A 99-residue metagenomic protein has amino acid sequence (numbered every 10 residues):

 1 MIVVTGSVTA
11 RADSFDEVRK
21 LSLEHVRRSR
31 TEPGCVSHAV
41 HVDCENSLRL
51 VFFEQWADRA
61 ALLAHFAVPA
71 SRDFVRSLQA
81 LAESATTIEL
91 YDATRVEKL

Functional and structural regions predicted by a protein language model:
I2, V40-L48, F74-L99: Glycine-rich beta-strand-turn "strand-cap" elements at beta-sheet edges
I2-T9, A39-F66: Short, well-ordered beta-strand segments in beta-rich or mixed alpha/beta enzyme and ligand-binding folds
I2-V36, V40: N-terminal first-folded block
D16-V18, L50, L62, K98: Short acidic, gly/pro-rich beta-turn/loop elements at beta-sheet edges and active-site/ligand-binding grooves
K20, E24, R28-V36, Q55-E89: An amphipathic, aromatic/His-enriched active-site/gating alpha helix that lines ligand/cofactor pockets
